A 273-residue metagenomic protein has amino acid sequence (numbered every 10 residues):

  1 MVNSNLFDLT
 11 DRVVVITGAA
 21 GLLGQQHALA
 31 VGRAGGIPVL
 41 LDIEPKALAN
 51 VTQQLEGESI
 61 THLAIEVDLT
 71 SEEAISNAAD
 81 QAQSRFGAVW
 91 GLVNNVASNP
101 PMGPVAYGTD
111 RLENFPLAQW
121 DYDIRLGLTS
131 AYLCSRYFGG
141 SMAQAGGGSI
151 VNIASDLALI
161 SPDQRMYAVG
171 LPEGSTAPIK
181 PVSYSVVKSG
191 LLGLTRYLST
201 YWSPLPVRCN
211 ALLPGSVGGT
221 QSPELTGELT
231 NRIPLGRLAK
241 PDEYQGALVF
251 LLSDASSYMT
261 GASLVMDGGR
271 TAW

Functional and structural regions predicted by a protein language model:
V2-D8, T109, V169-P172, N231 (+2 more regions): Short C-terminal tail/terminal secondary-structure segment of NAD(P)H-dependent dehydrogenase/reductase domains
L6-V39, L198: Canonical Rossmann dinucleotide-binding motif of NAD(H)/NADP(H)-dependent dehydrogenases/reductases, specifically
G36-N50: Conserved glycine-rich Rossmann-like NAD(P)H-binding loop of the short-chain dehydrogenase/reductase
W90, D110-Y132, G147, V151 (+3 more regions): Catalytic Tyr-X3-Lys loop
G103-D121, Q164, L229: Substrate-binding pocket helix/loop in short-chain dehydrogenase/reductase
L117, V151-G190, T195-P204: Catalytic loop of short-chain dehydrogenase/reductase
S203-R208, M259-G261: Short, small/polar-rich loop/turn modules that mediate ligand/substrate recognition or access, typified
I233-Y244, A255: A conserved structural motif in NAD(P)-dependent oxidoreductases
